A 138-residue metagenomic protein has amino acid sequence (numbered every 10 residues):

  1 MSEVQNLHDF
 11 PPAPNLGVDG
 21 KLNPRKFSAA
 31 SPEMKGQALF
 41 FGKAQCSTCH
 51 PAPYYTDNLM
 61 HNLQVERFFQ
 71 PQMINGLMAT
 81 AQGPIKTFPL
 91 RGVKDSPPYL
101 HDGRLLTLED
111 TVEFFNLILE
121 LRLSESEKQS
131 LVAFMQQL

Functional and structural regions predicted by a protein language model:
M1-L138: Periplasmic c-type cytochrome electron-transfer domains
